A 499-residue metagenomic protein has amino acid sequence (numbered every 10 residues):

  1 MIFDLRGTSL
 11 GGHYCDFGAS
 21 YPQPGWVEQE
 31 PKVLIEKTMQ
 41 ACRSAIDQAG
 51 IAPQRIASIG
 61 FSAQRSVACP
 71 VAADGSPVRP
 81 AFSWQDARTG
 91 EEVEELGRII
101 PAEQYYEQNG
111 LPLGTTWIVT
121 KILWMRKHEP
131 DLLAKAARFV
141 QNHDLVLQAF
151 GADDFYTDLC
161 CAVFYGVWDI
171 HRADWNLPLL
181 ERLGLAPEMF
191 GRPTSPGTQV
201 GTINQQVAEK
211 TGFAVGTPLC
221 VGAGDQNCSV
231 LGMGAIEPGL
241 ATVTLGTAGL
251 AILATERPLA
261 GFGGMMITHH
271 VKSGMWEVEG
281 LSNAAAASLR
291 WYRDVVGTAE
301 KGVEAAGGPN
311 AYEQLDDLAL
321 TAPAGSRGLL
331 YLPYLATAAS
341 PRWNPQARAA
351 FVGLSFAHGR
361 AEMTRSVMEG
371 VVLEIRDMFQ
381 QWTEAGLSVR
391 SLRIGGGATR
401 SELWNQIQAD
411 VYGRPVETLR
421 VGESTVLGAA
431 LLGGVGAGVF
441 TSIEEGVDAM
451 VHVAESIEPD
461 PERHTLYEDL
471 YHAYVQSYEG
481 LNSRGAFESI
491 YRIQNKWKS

Functional and structural regions predicted by a protein language model:
M1-Y14, S20-Y21, A57-I100, D131 (+2 more regions): Glycine/Thr-rich phosphate-binding loops that ligate phosphate moieties of nucleotide and other phosphorylated ligands
F3-D4, C69-A72, R126-K127, Q148-A149 (+3 more regions): Short beta-strand-to-turn element immediately C-terminal to the catalytic PLP-Schiff-base lysine in fold type I
H13-P53, G97: N-terminal phosphate-binding loop and adjacent alpha-helix
Q29, A57-A63, F82-R88, N109-W117 (+8 more regions): Active-site nucleophile and cofactor-binding loops and adjacent substrate-binding regions of central metabolic enzymes
T38-A57, H128-L133, A149, L177-P187 (+2 more regions): Phosphate/pyrophosphate-binding loops at sites that engage ATP/ADP/AMP, CoA/4′-phosphopantetheine, polyphosphate
R98-G114, K210-A214, G239-T242, V435-D448: A polyampholytic, Gly/Pro-enriched intrinsically disordered region
Y105-G224, L289, L332-A336, T364 (+1 more regions): Gly/Ser/Thr-rich active-site cleft segment
L113, V167-V278, N283-A284, E300 (+4 more regions): ATP-dependent carbohydrate kinase catalytic cores
